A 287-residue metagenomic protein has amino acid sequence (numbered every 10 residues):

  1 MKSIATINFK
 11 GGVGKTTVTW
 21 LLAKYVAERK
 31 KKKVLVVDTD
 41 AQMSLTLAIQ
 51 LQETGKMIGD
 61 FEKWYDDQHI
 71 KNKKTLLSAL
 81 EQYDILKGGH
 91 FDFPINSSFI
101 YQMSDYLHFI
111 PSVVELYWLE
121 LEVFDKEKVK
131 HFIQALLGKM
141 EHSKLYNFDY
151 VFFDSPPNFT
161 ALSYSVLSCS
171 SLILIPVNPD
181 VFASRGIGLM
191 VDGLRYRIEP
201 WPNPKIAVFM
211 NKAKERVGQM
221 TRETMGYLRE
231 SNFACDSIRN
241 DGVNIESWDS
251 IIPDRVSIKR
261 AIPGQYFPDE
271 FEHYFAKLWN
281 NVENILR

Functional and structural regions predicted by a protein language model:
M1-R287: P-loop NTP-binding core
